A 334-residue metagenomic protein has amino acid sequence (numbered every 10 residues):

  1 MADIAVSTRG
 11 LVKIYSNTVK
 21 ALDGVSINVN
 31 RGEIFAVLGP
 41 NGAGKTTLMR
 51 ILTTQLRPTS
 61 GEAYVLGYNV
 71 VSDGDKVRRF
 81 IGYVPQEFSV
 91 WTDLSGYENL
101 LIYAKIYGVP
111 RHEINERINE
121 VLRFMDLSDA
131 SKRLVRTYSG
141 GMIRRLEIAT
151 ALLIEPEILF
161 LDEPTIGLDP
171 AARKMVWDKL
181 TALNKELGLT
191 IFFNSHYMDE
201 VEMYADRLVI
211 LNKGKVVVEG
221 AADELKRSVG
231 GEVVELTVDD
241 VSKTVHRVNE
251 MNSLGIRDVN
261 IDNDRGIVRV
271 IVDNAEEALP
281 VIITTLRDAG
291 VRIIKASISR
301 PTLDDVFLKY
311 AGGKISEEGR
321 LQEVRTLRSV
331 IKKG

Functional and structural regions predicted by a protein language model:
I4-V6, K13-N212, V217-V218: ABC transporter nucleotide-binding domains
K13, I27, L236-V238, V270-V272 (+1 more regions): Preference for bulky hydrophobic residues occupying beta-strand positions in well-ordered beta-sheet regions
R31, D129, D240, V272-N274 (+2 more regions): Non-catalytic surface loops within mature trypsin-like serine protease
E62, L134, V233, N260 (+1 more regions): Residues at or immediately flanking beta-strands
G82, G108, E147, G230 (+3 more regions): A generic structural signal for secondary-structure junctions that act as hinges or helix/strand caps at the edges
D178-D273: ABC transporter nucleotide-binding domain
A275-G334: C-terminal coupling/interaction segments
